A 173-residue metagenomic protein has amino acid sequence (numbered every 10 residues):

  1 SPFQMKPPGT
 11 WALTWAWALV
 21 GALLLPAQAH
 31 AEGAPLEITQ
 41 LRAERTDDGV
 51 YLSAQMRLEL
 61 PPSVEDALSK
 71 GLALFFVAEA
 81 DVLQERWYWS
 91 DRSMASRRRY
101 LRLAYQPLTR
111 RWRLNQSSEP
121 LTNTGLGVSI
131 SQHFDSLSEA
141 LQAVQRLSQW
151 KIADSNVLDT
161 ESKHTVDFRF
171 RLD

Functional and structural regions predicted by a protein language model:
K6, W11-P26: Bacterial N-terminal signal peptides
A27-G33: Boundary at the C-terminal end of the N-terminal hydrophobic targeting segment
L36-R42, P62, R98-Y100, Q149-D154: Short structured motifs
T46-L58, L72-A73, K163-T165: Contiguous beta-strand segments within globular domains
R57-S69, E85-W89: Short amphipathic, basic-aromatic surface patches that mediate peripheral association with negatively charged
A67-V77, S93-R99: Short coil-to-beta strand junction motifs in C2/discoidin
Y100-D173: Mature, soluble, non-transmembrane domains
